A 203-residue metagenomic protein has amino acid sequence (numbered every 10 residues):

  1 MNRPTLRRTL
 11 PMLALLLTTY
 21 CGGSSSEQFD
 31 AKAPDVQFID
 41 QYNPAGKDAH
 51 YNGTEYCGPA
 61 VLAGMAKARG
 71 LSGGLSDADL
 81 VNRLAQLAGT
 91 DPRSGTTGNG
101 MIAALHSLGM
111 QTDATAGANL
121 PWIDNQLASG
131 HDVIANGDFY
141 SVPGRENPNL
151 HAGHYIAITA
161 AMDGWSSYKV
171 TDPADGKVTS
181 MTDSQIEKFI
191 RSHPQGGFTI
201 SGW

Functional and structural regions predicted by a protein language model:
N2-L10: Bacterial N-terminal signal peptides that target proteins for export
P11-T19: Bacterial N-terminal signal peptides
M12, P34-V36, L150, T159-W203: Noncatalytic regulatory segments and standalone regulatory/sensor domains
C21-G95, F139, E146-N147, M162-W165 (+1 more regions): Active-site-adjacent structural segments surrounding the nucleophilic cysteine of cysteine proteases and isopeptidases
G53, G58-L62, S76, L80 (+5 more regions): Stable alpha-helical elements in mature extracytoplasmic
A63-S72, L87, A104-Q111, N125-G130 (+2 more regions): Structured segments of extracytoplasmic/periplasmic soluble domains in secreted or envelope-associated proteins
A116-T171, G202: Active-site-adjacent substructure of cysteine-protease-like catalytic cores
